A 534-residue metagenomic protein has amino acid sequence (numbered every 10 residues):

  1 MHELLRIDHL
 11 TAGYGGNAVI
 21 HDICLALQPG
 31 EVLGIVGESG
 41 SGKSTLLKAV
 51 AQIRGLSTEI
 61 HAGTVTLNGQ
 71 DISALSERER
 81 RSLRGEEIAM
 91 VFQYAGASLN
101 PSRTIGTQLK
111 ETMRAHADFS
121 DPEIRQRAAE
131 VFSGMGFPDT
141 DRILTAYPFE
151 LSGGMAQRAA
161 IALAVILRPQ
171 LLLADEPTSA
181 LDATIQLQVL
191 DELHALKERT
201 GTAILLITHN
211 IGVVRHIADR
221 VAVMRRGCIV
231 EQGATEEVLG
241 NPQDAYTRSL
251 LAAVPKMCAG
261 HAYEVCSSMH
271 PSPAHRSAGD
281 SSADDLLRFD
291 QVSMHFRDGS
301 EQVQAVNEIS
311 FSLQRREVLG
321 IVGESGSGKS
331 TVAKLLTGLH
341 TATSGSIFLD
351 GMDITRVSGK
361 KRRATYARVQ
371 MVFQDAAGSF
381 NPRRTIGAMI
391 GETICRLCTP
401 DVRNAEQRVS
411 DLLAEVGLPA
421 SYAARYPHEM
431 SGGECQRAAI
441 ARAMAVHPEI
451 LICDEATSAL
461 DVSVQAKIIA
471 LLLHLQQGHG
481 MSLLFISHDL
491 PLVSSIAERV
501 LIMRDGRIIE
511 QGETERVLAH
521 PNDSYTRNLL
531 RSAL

Functional and structural regions predicted by a protein language model:
A51, T337: Helix-to-loop junction immediately C-terminal to a conserved catalytic motif
E59-D71, G345-D353: Conserved ABC transporter NBD signature motif
D71, E123-R142, D353, R403-S421: Conserved ABC ATPase "signature" region
I166-Q170, A445-E449: A short, proline-enriched helix->beta-strand linker immediately N-terminal to the Walker B motif in ABC-type P-loop
V214-H216, V493-S495: A short, surface-exposed alpha-helical micro-motif characterized by mixed small hydrophobic and charged/polar residues
I229-G233, Q511-G512: ABC ATPase "signature
